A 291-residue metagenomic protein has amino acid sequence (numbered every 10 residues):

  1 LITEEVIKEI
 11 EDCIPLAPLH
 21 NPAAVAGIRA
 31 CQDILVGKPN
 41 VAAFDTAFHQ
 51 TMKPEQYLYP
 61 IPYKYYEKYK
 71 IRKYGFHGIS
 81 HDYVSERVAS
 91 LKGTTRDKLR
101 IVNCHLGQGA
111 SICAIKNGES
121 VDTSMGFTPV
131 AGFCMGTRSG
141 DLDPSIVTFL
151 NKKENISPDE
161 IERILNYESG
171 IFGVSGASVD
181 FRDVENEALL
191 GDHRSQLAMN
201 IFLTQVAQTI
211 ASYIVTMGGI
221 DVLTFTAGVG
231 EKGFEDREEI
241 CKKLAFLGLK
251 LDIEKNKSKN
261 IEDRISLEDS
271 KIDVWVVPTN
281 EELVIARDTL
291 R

Functional and structural regions predicted by a protein language model:
L1-A89, E238: Glycine-rich phosphate-binding loop and adjoining helix at the ATP-binding site of ATP-dependent phosphoryl-transfer
P39-V41, G218-G228: Short glycine-rich phosphate-binding loop at a beta-alpha junction
V41-A47, V102-G109, I115, T226 (+1 more regions): Short beta-strand segments
T51-K152: Glycine-rich phosphate-binding loop of actin/hexokinase-like ATP-binding domains
K116, V121-S157, R163, A227-S258: Catalytic phosphate/nucleotide-handling subdomain of diverse soluble enzymes
R163, G170-V174, F181-T216: Adenine-nucleotide phosphate-binding core of ATP-dependent small-molecule kinases
Q196, N200-T216, I220, G230-R291: Internal helix-turn-beta structural module
